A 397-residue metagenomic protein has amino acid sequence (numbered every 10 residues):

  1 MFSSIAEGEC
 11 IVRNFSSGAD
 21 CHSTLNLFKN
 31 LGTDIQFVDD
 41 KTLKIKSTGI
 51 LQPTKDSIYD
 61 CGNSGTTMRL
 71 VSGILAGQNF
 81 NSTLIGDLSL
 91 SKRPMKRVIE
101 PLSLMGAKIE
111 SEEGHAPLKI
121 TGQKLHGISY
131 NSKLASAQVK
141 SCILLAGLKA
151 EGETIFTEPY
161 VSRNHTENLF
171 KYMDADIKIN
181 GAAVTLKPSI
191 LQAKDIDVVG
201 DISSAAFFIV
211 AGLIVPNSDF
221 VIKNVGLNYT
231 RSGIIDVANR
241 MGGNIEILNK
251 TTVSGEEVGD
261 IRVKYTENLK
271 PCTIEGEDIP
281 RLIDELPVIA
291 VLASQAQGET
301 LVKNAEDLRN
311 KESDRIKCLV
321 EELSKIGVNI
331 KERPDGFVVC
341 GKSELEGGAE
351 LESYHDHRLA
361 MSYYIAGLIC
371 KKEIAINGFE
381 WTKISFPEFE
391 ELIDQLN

Functional and structural regions predicted by a protein language model:
M1-N397: Structural preference for solvent-exposed beta-strand-turn elements and adjacent flexible terminal/loop segments within
